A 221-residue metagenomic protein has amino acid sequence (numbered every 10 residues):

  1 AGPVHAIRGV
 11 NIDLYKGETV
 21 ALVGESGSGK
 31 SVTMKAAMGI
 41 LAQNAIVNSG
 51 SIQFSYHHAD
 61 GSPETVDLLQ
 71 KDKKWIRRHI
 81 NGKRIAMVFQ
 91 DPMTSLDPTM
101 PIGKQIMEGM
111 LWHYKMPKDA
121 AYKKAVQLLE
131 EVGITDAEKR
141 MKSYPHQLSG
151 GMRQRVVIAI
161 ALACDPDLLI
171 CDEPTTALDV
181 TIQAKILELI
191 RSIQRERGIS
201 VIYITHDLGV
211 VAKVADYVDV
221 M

Functional and structural regions predicted by a protein language model:
V23-E25: The feature captures the beta-strand-to-loop junction immediately N-terminal to the Walker
A59-A86, W112: ABC ATPase NBD coupling module
A120-K139, R191: Conserved ABC ATPase "signature" region
A163-D167: A short, proline-enriched helix->beta-strand linker immediately N-terminal to the Walker B motif in ABC-type P-loop
A184-R197, G209: Helical segment within the ABC ATPase nucleotide-binding domain
V211-K213: A short, surface-exposed alpha-helical micro-motif characterized by mixed small hydrophobic and charged/polar residues
